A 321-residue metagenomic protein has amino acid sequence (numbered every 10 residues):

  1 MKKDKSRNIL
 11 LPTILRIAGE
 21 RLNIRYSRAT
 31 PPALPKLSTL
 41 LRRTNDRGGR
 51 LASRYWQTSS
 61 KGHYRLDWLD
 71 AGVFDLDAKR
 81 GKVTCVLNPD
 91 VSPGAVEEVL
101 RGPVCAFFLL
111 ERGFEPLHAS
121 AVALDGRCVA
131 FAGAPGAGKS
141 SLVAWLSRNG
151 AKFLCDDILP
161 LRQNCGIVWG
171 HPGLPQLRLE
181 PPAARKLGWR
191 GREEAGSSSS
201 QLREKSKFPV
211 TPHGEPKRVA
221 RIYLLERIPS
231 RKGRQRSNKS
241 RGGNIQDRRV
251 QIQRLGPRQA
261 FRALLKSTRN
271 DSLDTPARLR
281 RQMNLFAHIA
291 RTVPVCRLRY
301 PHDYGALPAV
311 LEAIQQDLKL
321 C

Functional and structural regions predicted by a protein language model:
M1-V91, E312-C321: Long, basic/Gly/Ser/Thr-rich N-terminal segments that mediate initial subcellular attachment or targeting
K2-R21, S120, L124-A134, R148-C321: Glycine-rich, often acidic-flanked micro-motifs that create phosphate/phosphodiester-binding or positioning elements
P31-P32, D70-L76, V91-A95, L177-L179 (+2 more regions): Short, surface-exposed beta-strand/loop "edge" segments at domain boundaries and coil↔beta transitions
N45-S60, D90-V96, L224, S237 (+1 more regions): Short charge-dense sequence patches
D67-C128: Extreme N-terminal, non-catalytic leader segments that precede Walker-type/kinase nucleotide-binding cores
L69, A78, L146, L154-D156: A short, compositionally biased micro-patch
A137-G138: Conserved glycine(s) of the Walker
L142-V143: Post-Walker A alpha-helix
